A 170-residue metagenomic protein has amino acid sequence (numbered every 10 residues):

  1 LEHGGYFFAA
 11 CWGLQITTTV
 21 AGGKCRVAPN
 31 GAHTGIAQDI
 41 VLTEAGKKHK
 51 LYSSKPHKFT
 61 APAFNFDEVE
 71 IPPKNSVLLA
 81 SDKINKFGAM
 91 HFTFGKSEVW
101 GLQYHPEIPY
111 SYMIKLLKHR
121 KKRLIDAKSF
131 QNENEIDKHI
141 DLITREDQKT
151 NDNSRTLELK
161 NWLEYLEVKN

Functional and structural regions predicted by a protein language model:
L1-E2, L42-N170: Amide-donor transfer/coupling interface in amidating biosynthetic enzymes
L1-G46: Cysteine-nucleophile active-site neighborhood
